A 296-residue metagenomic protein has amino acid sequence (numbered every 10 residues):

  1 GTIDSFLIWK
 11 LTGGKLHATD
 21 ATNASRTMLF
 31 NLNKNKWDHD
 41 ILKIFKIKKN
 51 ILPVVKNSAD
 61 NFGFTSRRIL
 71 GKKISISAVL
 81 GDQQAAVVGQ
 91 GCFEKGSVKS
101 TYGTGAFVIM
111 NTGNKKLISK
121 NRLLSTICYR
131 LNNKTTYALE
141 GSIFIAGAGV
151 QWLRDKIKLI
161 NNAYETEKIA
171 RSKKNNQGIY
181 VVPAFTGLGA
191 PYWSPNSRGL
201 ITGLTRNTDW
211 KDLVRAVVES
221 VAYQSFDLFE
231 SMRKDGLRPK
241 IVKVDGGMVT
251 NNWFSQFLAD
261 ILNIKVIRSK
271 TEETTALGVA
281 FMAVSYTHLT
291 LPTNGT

Functional and structural regions predicted by a protein language model:
G1-A18, N23-A24, M28-H39, K43-I44 (+1 more regions): Active-site core segments that coordinate phosphate-bearing ligands/cofactors across diverse enzyme families
V54, S58-N61: Gly/charged, well-structured mid-domain segments that form the phosphate/adenylate-handling core of ATP-dependent
N61-F62, P292: Absolute N-terminal positional cue centered near the fourth residue
H288-T296: Single conserved hydrophobic/aromatic residue that forms the stacking wall/gate of nucleotide- or nucleobase-binding
